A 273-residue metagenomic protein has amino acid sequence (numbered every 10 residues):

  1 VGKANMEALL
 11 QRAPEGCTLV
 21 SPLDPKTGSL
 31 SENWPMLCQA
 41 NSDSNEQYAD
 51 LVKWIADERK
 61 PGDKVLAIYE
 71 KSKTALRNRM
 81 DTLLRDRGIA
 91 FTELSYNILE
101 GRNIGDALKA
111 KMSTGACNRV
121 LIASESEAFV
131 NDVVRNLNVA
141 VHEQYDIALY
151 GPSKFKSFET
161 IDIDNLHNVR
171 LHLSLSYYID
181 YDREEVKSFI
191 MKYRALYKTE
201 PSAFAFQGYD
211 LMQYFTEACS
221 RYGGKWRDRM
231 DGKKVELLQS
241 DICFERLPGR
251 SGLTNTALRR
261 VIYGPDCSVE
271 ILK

Functional and structural regions predicted by a protein language model:
V1-K3, T18-L23, K64-E70, G115-V133 (+2 more regions): Periplasmic-binding protein-like
K3-V65, Y69-M80, F158-E159: Extracytoplasmic ligand/sensor domains, especially the bilobed periplasmic-binding protein
Q11-E15, A56-P61, R85, I89 (+4 more regions): Sec-exported extracytoplasmic/periplasmic mature domains
G28-M36, R102-L108, K156-V169: Glycine-rich, charge-decorated loop segments at or immediately adjacent to ligand/cofactor-binding or catalytic sites
M36, L66-A67, R85-G101: Short beta-strand elements in bilobed, periplasmic/extracellular small-molecule ligand-binding domains
Y48-D50, L99-A110: Structural motif
V134-Q207: Extracellular/periplasmic periplasmic-binding protein-like sensory domains
K198-A205, T216-K273: Segments of small-molecule ligand-sensing domains
